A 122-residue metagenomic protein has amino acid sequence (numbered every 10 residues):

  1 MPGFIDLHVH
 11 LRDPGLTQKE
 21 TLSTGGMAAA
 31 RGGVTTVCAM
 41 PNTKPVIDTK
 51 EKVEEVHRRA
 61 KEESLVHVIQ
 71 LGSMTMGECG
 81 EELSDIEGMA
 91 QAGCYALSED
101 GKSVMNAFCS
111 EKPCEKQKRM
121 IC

Functional and structural regions predicted by a protein language model:
M1-E63: Metal-associated gating/positioning segment near the N- to mid-region
T43-C122: Histidine/acidic-residue-rich, glycine-tolerant segments that coordinate divalent metal ions
